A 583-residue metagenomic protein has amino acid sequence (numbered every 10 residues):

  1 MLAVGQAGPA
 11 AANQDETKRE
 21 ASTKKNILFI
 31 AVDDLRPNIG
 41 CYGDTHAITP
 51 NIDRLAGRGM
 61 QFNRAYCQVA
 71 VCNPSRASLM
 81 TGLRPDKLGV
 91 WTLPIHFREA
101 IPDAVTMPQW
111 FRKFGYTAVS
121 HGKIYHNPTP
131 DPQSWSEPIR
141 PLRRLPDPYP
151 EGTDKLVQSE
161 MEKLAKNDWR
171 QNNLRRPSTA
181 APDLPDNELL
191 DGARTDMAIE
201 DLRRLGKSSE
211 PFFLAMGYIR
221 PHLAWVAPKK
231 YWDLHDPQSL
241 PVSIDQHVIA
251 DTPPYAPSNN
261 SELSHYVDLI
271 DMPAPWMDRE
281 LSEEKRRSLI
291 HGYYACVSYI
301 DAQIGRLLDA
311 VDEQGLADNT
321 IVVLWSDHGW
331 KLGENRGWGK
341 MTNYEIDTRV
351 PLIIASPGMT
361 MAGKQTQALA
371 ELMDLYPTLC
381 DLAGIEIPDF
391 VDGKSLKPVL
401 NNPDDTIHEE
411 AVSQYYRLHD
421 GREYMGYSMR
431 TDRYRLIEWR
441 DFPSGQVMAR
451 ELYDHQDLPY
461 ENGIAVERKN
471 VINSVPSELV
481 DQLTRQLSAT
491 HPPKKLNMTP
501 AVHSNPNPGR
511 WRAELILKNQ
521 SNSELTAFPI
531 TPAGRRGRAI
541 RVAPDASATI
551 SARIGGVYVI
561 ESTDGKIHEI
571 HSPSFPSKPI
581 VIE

Functional and structural regions predicted by a protein language model:
L2-V4, A11-M448, P459-R485: Formylglycine-dependent sulfatase
T17-A21, L496-P508: N-terminal low-complexity, Pro/Thr/Ser-rich intrinsically disordered segments that act as propeptides or flexible
M498, T563-E583: Structured interaction patches on ligand/partner-binding surfaces of diverse proteins
N505, L515-S523: Asparagine-centered strand-capping/turn motif at beta-strand->loop junctions
E524-G534: Short, surface-exposed beta-strand/strand-loop-strand elements in extracellular ectodomains
A539-A543: Short beta-strand segments within Ig-like beta-sandwich modules, predominantly Fibronectin type-III
A548-G555: Short Pro-Gly-centered beta-turn/loop motif in secreted/extracellular proteins
G555-G565: Short, surface-exposed ligand- or partner-binding patches at beta-edge/loop junctions that are enriched in aromatics
